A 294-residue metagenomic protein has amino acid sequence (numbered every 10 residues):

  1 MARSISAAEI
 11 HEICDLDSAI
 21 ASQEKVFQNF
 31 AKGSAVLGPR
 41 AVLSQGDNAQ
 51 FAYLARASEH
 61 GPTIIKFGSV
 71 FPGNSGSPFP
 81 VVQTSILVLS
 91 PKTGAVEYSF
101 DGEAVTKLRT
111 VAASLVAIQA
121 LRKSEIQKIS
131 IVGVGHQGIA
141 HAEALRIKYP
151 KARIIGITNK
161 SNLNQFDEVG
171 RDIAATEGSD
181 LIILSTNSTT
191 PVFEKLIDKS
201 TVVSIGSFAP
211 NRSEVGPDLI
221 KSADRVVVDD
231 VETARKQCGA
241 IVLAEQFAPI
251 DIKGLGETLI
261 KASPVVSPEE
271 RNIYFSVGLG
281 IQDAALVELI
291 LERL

Functional and structural regions predicted by a protein language model:
M1-K107, L115, R122-E125, A284 (+1 more regions): N-terminal ligand-binding/catalytic initiation module
L108-I129, I139-A140, A144-R146: Short internal alpha-helix immediately C-terminal to a glycine-rich phosphate-binding loop in Rossmann-like
V134-G135: Glycine-rich Rossmann-fold phosphate-binding loop(s) that bind the pyrophosphate of adenine dinucleotide cofactors
I147-F166: NAD(P)-binding Rossmann-fold cofactor-contacting core
N159, Q165-S179, T190-K195: Short acidic low-complexity segments
S179-D180, A223: An anion/phosphate-binding loop that grips the pyrophosphate of nucleotide cofactors and donors
L181, N187-V203, S207, S213-P217: Rossmann-fold NAD(P) dinucleotide-binding segment
I205-P264, A284: Rossmann-fold NAD(P)-binding glycine/threonine-rich loop
